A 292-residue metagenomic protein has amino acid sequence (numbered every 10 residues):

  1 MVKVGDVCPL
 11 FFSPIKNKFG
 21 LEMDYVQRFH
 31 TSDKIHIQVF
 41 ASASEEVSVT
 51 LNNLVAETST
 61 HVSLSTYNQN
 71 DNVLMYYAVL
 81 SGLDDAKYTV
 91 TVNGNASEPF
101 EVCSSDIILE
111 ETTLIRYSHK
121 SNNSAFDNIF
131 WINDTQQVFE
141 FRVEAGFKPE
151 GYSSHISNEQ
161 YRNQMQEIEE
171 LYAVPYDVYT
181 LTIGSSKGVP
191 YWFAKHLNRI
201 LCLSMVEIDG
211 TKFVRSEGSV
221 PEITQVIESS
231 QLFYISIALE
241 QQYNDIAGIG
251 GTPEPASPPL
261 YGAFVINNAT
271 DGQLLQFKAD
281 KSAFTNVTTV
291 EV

Functional and structural regions predicted by a protein language model:
M1-R116, S121: Preference for solvent-exposed, low-hydrophobicity sequence contexts
F29-T31, G82-D84, A173-P175, I227-Q231 (+1 more regions): Solvent-exposed loop and beta-edge segments used for protein-protein assembly and interaction
I37-F40, V79-L80, Y191-I200, Y261-N268: Short linear motifs in intrinsically disordered
F40-S44, N93-N95, S185-K187, E240-Y243 (+1 more regions): Short, flexible beta-strand-to-coil junctions
S42-S44, L83-D85, S124-A125, R199-C202 (+1 more regions): A short, compositionally biased
E98-P258: Extracellular/virion structural assembly segments
P255-V292: Extracellular repetitive beta-rich solenoid segments
